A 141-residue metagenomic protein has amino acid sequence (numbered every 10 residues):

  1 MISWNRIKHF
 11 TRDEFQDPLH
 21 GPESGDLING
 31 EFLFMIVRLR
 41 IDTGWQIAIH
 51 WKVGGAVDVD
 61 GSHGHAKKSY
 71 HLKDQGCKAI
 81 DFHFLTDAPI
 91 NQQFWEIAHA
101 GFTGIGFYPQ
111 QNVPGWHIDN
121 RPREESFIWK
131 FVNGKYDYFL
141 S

Functional and structural regions predicted by a protein language model:
M1-Q46: Active-site acidic/histidine clusters and adjacent loop/turn architecture that either coordinate catalytic ions
T11, P22, N29-G30, G55 (+3 more regions): Alpha-helix initiation/capping motif
E14, H63, P109: Solvent-exposed, flexible loop/coil residues
H20, V53-G54, D60-H63, A100-I105 (+1 more regions): Feature targets compositionally biased, intrinsically disordered low-complexity regions with long contiguous runs
E31-K67: Extended, low-complexity, intrinsically disordered C-terminal regulatory tails of eukaryotic serine/threonine kinases
K68-I80, F84-S141: Catalytic cores and adjacent binding grooves of peptidoglycan-active enzymes
